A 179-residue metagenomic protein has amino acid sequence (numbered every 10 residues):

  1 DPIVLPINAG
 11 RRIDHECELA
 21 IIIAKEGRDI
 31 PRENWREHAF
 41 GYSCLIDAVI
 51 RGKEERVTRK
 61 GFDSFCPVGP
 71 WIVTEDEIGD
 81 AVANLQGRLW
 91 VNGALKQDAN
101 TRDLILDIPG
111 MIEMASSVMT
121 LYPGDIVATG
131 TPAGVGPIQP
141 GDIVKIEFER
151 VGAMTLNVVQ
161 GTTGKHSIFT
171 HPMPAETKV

Functional and structural regions predicted by a protein language model:
D1-G10, H15, P174-V179: Extended, compositionally biased flexible segments
I3-L5, D14, R28-R32, I50-E54: Short, well-ordered, mixed-charge alpha-helical segments that flank or form enzyme active sites
I7, H15-K25, S43-A48, I72 (+1 more regions): Short, structured patches in soluble enzyme cores that scaffold and shape functional sites
A9-G10, H15-E18, R36-F40, L85 (+2 more regions): Short coil/turn connectors at secondary-structure junctions
G27-P31, E77-D80: Short helix-loop capping/hinge motifs at secondary-structure junctions, enriched in acidic/polar residues
R28-Y42: N-terminal accessory regions of nucleic-acid-interacting proteins
G41-C44, I143: A short, gly/pro- and small-residue-rich
R51-V179: Catalytic-pocket segment enriched in acidic/His residues
